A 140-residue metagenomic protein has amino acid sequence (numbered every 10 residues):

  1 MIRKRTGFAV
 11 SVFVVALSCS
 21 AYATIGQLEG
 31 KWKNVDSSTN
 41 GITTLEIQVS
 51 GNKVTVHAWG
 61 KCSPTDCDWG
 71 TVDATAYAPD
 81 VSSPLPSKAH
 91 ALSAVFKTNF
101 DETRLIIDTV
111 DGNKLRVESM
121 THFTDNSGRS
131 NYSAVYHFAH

Functional and structural regions predicted by a protein language model:
M1-V10: Bacterial N-terminal signal peptides that target proteins for export
A9-S18: Bacterial N-terminal signal peptides
A21-K31: N-terminal helix-cap/turn-to-beta initiation motif at the start of protein domains
N34-R104, S133-H137: Central antiparallel beta-sheet cores of small beta-barrel/beta-sandwich binding domains
I106-N131: Short, exposed beta-strand-loop hairpins at the edges of beta-sheets in extracellular/periplasmic proteins
K114-L115, Y136-H140: N-terminal secretory/membrane-targeting helices
